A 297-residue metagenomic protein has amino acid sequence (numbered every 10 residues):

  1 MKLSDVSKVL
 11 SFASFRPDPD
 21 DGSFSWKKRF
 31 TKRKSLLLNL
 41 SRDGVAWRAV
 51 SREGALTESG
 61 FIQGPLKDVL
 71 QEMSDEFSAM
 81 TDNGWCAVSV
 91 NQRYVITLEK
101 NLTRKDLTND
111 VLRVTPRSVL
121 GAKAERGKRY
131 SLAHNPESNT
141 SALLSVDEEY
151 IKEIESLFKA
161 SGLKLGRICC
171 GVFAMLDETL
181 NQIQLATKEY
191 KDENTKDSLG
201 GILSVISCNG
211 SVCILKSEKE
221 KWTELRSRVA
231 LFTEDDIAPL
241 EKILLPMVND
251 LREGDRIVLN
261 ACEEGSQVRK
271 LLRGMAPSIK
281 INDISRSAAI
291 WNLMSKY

Functional and structural regions predicted by a protein language model:
M1-Y297: Hydrophobic/aromatic-enriched cytosolic interaction surfaces used to assemble or bind macromolecules
